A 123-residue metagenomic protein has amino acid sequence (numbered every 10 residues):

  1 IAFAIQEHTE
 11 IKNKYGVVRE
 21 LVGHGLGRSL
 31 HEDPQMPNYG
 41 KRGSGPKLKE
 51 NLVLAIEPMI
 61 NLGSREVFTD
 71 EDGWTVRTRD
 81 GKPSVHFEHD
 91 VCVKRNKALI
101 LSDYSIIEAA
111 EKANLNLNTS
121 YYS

Functional and structural regions predicted by a protein language model:
I1-S123: Active-site neighborhoods and metal-handling regions in enzymes and metal-associated proteins
